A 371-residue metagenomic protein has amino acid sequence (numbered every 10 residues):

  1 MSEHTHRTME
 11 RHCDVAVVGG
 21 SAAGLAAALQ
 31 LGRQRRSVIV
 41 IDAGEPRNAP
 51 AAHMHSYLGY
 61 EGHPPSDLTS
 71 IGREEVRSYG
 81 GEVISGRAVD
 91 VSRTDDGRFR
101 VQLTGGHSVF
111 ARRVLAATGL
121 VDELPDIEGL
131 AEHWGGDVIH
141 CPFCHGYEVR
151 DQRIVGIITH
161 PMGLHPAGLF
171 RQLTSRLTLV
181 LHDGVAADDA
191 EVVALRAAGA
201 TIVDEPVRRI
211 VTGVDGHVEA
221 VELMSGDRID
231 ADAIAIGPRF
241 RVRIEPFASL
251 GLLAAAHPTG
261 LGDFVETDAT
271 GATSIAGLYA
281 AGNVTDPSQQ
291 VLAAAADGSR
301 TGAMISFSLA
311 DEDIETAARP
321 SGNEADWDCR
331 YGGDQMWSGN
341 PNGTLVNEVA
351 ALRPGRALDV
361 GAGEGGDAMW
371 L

Functional and structural regions predicted by a protein language model:
E3-H4, E132-E148, F240-L292: FAD-site-proximal beta/loop scaffold in flavoenzymes
R7, C13-D67, L164-V185: Beta1-alpha1 glycine-rich phosphate/pyrophosphate-binding loop at the start of Rossmann-like nucleotide-binding domains
S70-L103, S108-A111, T174-G262, A310-P320: A Rossmann-like FAD-binding core segment of flavoenzymes
H107-G216: Predominantly flavin-linked oxidoreductase catalytic cores and closely associated redox partners
N283-A317: A conserved FAD-binding loop/helix module that cradles the flavin
A317-R353: Conserved class I S-adenosyl-L-methionine
G355-G363: Conserved class I S-adenosyl-L-methionine
G366-L371: Conserved SAM-binding loop of SAM-dependent methyltransferases across substrates and taxa, primarily the Class I
